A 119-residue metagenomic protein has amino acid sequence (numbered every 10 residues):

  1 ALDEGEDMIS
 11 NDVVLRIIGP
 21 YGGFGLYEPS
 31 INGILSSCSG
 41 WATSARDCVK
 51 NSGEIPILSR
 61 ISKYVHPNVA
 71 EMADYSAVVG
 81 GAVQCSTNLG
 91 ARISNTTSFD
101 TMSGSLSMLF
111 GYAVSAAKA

Functional and structural regions predicted by a protein language model:
E4-M8, L15-A119: Buried, small/hydrophobic-residue-enriched core segments of structured protein domains
